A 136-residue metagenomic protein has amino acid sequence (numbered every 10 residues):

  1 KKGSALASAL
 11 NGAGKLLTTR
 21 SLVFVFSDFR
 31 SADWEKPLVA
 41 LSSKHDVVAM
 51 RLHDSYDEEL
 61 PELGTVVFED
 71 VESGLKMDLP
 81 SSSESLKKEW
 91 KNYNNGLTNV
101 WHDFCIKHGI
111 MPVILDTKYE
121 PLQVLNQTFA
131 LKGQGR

Functional and structural regions predicted by a protein language model:
K1-A7: Short, charged loop segments at secondary-structure junctions
S8-G12: Well-ordered alpha-helical segments embedded in enzymatic catalytic cores
K15-T19, D33-R136: Von Willebrand factor type A / integrin I
L22-D28: Acidic beta-strand-to-loop metal/phosphate-binding motif
